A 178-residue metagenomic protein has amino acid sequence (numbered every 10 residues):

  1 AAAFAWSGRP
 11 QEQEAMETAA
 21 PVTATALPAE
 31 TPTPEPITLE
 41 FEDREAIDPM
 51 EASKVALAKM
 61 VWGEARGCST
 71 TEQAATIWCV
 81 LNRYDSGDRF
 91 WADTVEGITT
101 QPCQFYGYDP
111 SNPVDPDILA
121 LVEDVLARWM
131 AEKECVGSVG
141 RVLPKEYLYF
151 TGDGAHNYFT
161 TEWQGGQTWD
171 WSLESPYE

Functional and structural regions predicted by a protein language model:
A1-F4: Hydrophobic membrane-insertion alpha-helices, especially the h-region of bacterial N-terminal signal peptides
G8-P49: N-terminal, intrinsically disordered, polar/charged segments of Gram-positive cell-envelope systems that serve as
P36-E178: Bacterial extracytoplasmic/cell-wall-associated proteins, especially those involved in peptidoglycan
